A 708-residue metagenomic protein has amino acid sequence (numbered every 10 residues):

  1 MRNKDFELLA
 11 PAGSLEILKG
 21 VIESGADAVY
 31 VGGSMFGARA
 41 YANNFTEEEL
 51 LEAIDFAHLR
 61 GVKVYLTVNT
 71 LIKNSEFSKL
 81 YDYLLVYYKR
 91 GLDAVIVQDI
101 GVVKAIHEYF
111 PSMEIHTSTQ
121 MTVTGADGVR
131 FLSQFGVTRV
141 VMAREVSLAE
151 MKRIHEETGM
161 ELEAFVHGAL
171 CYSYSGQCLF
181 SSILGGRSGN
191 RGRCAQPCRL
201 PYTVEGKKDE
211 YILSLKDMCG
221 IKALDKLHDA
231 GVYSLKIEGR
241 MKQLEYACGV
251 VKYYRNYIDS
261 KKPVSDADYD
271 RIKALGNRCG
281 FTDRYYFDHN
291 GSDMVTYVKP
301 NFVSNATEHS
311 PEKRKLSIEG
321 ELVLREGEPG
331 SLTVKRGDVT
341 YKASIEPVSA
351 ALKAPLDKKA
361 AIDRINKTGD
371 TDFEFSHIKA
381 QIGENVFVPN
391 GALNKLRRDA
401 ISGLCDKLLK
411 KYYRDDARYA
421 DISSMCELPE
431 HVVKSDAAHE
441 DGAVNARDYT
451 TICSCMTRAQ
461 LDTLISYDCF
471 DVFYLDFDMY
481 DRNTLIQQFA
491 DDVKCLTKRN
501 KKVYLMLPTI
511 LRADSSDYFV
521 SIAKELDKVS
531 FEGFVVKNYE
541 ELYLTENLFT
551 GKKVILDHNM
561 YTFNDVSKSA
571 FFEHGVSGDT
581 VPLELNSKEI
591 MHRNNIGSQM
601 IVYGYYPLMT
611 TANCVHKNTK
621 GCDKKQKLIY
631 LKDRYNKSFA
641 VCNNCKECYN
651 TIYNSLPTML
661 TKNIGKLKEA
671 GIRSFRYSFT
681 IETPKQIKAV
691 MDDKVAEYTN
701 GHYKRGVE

Functional and structural regions predicted by a protein language model:
R2-V123, V141-E145, A149-S234, M241-E708: Active-site pocket-lining/capping segments in soluble small-molecule metabolic enzymes
F135-G136: Hydrophobic alpha-helical bundles that form the membrane domains of multi-pass transporters
